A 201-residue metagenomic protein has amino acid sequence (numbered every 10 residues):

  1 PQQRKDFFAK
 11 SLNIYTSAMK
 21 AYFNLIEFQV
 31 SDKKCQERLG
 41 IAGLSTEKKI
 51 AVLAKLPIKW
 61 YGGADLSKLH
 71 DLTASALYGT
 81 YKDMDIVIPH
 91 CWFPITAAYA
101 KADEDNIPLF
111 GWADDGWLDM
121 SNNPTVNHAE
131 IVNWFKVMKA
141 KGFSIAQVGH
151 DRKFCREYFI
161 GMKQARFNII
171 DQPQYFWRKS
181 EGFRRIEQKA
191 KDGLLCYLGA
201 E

Functional and structural regions predicted by a protein language model:
P1-Y61, H70-L72, H90-I95, Y99-N123 (+1 more regions): Non-catalytic, compositionally simple segments
A9, Y61, T73, A129-K136 (+4 more regions): Feature representing long, continuous alpha-helical segments
L66, G149-K153, Q172: Short His-Asn-centered micro-motif
L69-D83: Acidic, metal-ligating active-site segments
D114, G161-E201: Metal-dependent DNA phosphodiester-chemistry modules and their immediately adjacent helices/loops in DNA-processing
M138-A146, A165-I169: Short, surface-exposed connector motifs at secondary-structure boundaries
G142-F159: Short glycine-rich phosphate-binding loop at a beta-alpha junction
